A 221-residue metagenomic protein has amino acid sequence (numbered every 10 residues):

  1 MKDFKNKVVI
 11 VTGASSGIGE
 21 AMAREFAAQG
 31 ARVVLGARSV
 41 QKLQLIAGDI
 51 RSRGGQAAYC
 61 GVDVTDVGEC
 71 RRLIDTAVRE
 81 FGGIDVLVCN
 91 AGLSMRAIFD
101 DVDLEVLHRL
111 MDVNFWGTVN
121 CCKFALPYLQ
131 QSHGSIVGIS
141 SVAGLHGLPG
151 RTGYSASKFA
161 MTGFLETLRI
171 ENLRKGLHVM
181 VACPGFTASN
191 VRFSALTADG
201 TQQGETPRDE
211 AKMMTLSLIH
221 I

Functional and structural regions predicted by a protein language model:
V8, S15-S16: Conserved glycine-rich cofactor-binding loop
Q29-I46: Conserved glycine-rich Rossmann-like NAD(P)H-binding loop of the short-chain dehydrogenase/reductase
G61-R72, L104: The beta1-alpha1 cofactor-binding region of Rossmann-like NAD(H)/NADP(H)-dependent oxidoreductases
C70, I98-F99, D103-R109: Substrate-binding pocket helix/loop in short-chain dehydrogenase/reductase
C122, S157: Active-site helix of classical SDR
S141: Residue(s) in the substrate-gating loop at a strand-loop-helix junction that position the organic substrate next
R174-I219: SDR active-site lid
